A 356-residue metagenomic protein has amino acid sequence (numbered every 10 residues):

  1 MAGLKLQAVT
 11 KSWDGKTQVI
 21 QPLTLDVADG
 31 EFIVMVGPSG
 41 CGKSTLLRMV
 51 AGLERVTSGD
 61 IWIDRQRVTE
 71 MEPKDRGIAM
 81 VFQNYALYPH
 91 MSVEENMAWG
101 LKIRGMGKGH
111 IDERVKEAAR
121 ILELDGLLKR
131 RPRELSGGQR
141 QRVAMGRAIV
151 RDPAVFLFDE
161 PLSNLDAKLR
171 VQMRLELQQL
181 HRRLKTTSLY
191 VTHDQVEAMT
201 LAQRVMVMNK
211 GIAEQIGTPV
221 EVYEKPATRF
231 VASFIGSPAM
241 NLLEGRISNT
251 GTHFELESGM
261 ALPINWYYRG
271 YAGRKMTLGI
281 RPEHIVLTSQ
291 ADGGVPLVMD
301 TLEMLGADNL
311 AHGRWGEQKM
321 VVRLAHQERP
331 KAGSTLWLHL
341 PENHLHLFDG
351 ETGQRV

Functional and structural regions predicted by a protein language model:
K5, D26, W62, W337-H339: ABC ATPase nucleotide-binding domain
V36-P38: The feature captures the beta-strand-to-loop junction immediately N-terminal to the Walker
A51: Helix-to-loop junction immediately C-terminal to a conserved catalytic motif
T57-D60, H110, K210, E244 (+1 more regions): Conserved coupling/switch loops of ABC nucleotide-binding domains, chiefly the family-specific signature
G59-R67: Conserved ABC transporter NBD signature motif
P73-F230: ABC ATPase nucleotide-binding domains
P238-N241, N249-V356: Non-catalytic connector elements of ABC transporters
